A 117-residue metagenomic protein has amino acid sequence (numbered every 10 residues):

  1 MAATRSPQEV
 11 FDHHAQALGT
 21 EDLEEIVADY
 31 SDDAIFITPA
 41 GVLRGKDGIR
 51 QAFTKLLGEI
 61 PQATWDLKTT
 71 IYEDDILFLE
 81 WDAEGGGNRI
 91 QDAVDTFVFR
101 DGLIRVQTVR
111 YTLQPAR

Functional and structural regions predicted by a protein language model:
M1-A28, D32: Short, low-complexity N-terminal intrinsically disordered segments enriched in polar/charged residues
A2-S6, D12, I37, R50-R117: A beta-strand edge to alpha-helix "cap/lid" segment located at domain peripheries
G41: Flexible loop/hinge segments that line or gate small-molecule binding clefts
G45: Short, conserved phosphate/pyrophosphate- and ester-handling motifs at nucleotide-, phospho-/glycolipid
